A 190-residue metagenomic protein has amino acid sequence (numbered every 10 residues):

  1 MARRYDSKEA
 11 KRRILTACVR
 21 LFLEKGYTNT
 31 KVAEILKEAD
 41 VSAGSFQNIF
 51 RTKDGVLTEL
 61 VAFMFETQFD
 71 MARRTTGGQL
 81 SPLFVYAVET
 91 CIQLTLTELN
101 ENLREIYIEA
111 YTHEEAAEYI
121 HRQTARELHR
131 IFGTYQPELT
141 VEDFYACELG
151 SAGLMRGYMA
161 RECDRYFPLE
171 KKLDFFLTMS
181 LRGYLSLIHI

Functional and structural regions predicted by a protein language model:
M1-D6: N-terminal intrinsically disordered/low-complexity leader segments
R13, L21-G55, E59: Helix-turn-helix
E59, D70-L103, H121-Q123: Hydrophobic alpha-helical connector segments
N102-E105, Y111: Amphipathic alpha-helical interface segments
E109-C163, F167-F175: Amphipathic alpha-helical packing segments from all-alpha helical-bundle domains
F176-G183: Long, ordered, amphipathic alpha-helical scaffolds
H189-I190: Conserved small/polar residues in nucleotide/adenosyl-binding loops
